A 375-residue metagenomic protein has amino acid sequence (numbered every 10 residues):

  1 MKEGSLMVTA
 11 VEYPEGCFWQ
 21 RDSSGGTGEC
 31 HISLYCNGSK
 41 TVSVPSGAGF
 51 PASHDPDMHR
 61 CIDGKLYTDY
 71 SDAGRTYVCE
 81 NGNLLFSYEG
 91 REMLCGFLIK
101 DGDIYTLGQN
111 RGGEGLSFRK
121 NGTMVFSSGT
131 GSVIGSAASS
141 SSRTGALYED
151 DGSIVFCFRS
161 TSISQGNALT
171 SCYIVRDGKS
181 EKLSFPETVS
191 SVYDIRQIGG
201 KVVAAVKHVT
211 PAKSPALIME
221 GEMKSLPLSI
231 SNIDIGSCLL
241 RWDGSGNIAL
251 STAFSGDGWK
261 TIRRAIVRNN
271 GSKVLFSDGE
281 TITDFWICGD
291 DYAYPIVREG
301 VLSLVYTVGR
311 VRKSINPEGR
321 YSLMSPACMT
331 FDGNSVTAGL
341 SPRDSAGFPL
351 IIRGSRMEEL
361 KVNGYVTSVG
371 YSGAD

Functional and structural regions predicted by a protein language model:
M1-A48, K65, D375: An edge-strand/N-cap motif at the start of beta-rich repeat modules
E3-G4, A10, N37-G38, D63-G64 (+17 more regions): Polar/charged low-complexity regions in secreted precursors and cytosolic/nuclear IDRs
M7-Y13, F18-D22, T68-D72, T106-N110 (+5 more regions): Recurrent small/Gly-Pro-centered beta-turn motifs in extracellular repeat architectures
P14-S33, A73-V78, G112-S117, S162-Y173 (+4 more regions): Structural motif
E15, W19, S23, V44-R60 (+3 more regions): Post-signal peptide N-terminal segment of secreted/secretory-pathway proteins
K40-A48, N83-Y88, M124-S136, K179-F185 (+4 more regions): A short beta-strand motif characteristic of beta-propeller blades
G49-D63, R91-K100, S136-D150, T188-I198 (+4 more regions): Repeated scaffold domains used in trafficking and secretory/extracellular systems, primarily beta-propellers
T337-A338, P342-D375: Blade-level signature of beta-propeller repeat domains, shared across WD40, Kelch, NHL, RCC1 and BNR/Asp-box propellers
